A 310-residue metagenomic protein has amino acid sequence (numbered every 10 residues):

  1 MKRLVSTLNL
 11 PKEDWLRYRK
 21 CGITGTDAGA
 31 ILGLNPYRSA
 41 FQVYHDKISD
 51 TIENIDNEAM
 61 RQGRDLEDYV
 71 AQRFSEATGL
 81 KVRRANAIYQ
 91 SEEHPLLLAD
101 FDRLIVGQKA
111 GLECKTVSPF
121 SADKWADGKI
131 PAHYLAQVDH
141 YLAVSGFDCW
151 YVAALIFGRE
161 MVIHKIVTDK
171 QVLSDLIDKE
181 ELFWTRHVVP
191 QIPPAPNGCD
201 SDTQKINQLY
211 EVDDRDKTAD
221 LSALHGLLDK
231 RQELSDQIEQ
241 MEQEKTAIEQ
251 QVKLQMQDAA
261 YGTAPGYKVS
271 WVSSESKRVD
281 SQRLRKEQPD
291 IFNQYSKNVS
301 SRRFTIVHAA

Functional and structural regions predicted by a protein language model:
M1-A310: Accessory terminal regions of nucleic-acid processing enzymes
